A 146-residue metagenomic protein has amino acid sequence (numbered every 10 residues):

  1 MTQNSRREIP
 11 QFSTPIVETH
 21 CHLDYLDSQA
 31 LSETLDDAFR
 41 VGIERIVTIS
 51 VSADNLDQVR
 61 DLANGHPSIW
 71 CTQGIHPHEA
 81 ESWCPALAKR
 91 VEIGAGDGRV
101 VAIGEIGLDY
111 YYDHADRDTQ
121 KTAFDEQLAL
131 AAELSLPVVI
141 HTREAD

Functional and structural regions predicted by a protein language model:
M1-D146: Mid-domain alpha/beta scaffold segments of enzyme catalytic cores
